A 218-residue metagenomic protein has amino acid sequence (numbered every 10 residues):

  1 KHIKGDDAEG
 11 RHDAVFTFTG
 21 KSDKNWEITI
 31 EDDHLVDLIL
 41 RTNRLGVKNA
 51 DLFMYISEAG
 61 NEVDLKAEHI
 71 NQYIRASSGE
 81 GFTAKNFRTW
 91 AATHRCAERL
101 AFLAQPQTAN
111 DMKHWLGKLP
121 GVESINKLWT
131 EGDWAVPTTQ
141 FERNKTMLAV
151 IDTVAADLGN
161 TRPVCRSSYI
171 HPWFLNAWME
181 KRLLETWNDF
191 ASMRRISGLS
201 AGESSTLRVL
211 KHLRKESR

Functional and structural regions predicted by a protein language model:
K1-R218: Extended accessory and catalytic-adjacent subdomains in large enzymes
